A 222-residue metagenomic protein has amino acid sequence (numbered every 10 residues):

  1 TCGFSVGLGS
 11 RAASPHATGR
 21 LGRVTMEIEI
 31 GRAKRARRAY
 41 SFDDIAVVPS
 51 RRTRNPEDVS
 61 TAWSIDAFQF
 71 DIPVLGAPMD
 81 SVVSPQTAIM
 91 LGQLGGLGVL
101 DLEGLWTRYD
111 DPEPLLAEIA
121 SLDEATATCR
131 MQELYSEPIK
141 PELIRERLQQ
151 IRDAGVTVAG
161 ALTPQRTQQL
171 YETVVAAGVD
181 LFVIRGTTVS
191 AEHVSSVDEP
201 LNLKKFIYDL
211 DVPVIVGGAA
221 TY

Functional and structural regions predicted by a protein language model:
G22-Y222: Active-site entrance/lid segments in N-terminal catalytic domains of soluble metabolic enzymes
